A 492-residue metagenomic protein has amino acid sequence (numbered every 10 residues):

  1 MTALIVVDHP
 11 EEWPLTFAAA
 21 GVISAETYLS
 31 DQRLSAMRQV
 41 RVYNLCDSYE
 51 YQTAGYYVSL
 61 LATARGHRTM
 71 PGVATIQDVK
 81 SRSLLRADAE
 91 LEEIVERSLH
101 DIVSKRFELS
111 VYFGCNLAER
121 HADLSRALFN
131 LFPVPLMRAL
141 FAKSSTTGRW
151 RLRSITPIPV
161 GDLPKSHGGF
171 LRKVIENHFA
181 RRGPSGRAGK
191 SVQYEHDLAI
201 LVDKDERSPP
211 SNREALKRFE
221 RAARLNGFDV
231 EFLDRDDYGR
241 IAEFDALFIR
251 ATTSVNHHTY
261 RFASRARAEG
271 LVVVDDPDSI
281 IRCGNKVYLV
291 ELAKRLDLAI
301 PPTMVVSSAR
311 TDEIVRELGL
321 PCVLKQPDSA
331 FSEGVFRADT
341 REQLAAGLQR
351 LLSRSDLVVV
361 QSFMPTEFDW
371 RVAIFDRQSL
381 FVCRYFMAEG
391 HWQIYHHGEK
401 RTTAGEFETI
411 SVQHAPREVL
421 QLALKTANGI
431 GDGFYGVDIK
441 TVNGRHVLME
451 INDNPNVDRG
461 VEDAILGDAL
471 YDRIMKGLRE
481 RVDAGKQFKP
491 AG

Functional and structural regions predicted by a protein language model:
M1-A3, R38, R106-F107, S191-L198 (+1 more regions): A short, charged/proline- and glycine-enriched loop that marks the coil->beta-strand transition at the N-terminal
M1-G21, Q193-N226: Short, charged N-terminal beta->alpha structural module
H9-R38, E220-R240: A short, well-structured beta->alpha microelement
D31, A36, Y43-T53, D229-A268 (+1 more regions): N-terminal glycine-rich "phosphate-gripper" loop used for MgATP/nucleotide binding and carboxylate activation
S48-V58, T63-G186, R213-E214, L225 (+1 more regions): ATP-dependent carboxylate activation and anion-phosphoryl transfer catalytic cores that bind Mg-ATP to form
T63-C115, A263-V335: A conserved helix-loop-beta module that forms one wall/lid of the active-site cleft in ATP-utilizing catalytic domains
K105, A118-P133, E317-A346, R350: Conserved anion/nucleotide-ligand pocket segment
F336-A427: Phosphate-binding site of ATP-dependent enzymes
